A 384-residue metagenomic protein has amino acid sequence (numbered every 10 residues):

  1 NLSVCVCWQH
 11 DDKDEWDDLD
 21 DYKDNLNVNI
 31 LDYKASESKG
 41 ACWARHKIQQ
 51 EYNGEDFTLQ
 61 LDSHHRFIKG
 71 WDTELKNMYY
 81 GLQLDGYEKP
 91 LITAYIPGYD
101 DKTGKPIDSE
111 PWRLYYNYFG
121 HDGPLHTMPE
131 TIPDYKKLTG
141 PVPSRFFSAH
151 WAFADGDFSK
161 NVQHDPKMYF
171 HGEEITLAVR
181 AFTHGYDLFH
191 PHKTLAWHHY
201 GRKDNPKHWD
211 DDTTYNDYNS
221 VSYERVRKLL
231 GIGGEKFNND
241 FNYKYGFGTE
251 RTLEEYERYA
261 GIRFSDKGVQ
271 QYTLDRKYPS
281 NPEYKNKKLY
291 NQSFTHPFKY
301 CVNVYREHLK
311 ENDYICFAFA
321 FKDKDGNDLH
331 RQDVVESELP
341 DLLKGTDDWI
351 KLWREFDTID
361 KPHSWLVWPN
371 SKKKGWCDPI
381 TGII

Functional and structural regions predicted by a protein language model:
N1-E257: Catalytic cores of eukaryotic secretory-pathway lumenal/extracellular enzymes that build and remodel glycoconjugates
G104-K105, G123, T127-T139, P143-F153 (+1 more regions): Terminal low-complexity segments of carbohydrate-biosynthetic enzymes
